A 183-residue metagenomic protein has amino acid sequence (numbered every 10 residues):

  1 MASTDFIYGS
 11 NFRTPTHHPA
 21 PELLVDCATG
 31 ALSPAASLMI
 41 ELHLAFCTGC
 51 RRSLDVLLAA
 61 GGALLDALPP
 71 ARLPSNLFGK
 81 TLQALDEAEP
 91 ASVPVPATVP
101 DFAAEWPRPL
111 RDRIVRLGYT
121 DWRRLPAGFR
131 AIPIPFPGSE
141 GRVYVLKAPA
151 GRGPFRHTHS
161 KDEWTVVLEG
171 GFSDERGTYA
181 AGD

Functional and structural regions predicted by a protein language model:
M1-E22, P34-A35, F46-T48, A59-G118: Positively biased amphipathic helices and basic secretion/translocation or surface-docking motifs that either flank
A28-L38: Short, intrinsically disordered, charge-biased short linear motifs at domain edges
M39-L44: Sequence/structural segment immediately N-terminal to covalent heme-attachment motifs in c-type and related
C50-S53: Cys/His-rich metal-chelating microdomains
T120-A150, F155-R156: A short glycine-rich, His/Asp/Glu-containing loop-to-beta-strand
P149-R152, T158-E175, A181: Glycine- and acidic-residue-biased ligand/ion/polar-headgroup-sensing regions
